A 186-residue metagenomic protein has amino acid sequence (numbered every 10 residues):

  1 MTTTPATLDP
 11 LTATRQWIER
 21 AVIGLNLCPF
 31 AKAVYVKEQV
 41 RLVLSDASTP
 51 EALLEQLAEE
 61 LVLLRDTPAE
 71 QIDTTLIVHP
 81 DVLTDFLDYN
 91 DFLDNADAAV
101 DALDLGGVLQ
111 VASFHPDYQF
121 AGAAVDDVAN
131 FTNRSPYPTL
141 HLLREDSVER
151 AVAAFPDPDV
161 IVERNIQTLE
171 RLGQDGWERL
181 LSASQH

Functional and structural regions predicted by a protein language model:
T2-H186: Expand to "…catalyze enediolate/carbanion chemistry for C-C bond making/breaking, isomerization, decarboxylation
